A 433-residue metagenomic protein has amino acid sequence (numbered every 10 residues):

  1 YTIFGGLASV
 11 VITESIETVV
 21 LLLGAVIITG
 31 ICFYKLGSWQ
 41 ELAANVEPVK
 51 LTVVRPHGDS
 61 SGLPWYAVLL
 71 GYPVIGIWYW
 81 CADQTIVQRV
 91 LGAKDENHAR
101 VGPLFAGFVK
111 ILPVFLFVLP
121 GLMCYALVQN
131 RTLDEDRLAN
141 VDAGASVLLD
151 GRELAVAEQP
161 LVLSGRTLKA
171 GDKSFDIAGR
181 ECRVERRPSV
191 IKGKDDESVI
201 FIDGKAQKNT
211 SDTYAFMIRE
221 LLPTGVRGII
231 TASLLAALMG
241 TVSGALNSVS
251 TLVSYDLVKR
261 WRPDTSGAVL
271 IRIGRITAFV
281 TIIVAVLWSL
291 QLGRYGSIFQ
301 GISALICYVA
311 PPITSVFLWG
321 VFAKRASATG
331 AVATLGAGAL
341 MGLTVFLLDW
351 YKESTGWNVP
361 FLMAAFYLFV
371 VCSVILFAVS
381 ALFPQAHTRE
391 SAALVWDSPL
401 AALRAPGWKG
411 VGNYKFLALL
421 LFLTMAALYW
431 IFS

Functional and structural regions predicted by a protein language model:
Y1-S433: Membrane-embedded helix-loop-helix hairpins and adjacent transmembrane boundary segments in multi-pass transporters
